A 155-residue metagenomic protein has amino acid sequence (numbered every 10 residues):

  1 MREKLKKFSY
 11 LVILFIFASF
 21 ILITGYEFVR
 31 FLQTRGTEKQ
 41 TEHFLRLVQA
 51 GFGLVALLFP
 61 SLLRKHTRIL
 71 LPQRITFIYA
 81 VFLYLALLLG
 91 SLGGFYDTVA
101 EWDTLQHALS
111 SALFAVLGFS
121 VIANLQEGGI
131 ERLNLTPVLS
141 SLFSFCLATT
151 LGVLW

Functional and structural regions predicted by a protein language model:
M1-L154: Bulky hydrophobic segments
